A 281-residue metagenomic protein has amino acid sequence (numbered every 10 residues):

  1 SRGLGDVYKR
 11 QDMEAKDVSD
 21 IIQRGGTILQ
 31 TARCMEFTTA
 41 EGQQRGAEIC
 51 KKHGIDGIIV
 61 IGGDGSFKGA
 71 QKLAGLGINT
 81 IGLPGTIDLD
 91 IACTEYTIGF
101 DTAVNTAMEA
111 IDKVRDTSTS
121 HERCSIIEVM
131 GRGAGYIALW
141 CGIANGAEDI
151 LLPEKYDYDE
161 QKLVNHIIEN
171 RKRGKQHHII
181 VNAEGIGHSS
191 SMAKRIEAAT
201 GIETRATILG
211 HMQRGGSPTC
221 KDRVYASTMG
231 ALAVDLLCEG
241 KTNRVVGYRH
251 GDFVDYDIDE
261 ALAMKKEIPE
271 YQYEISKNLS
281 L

Functional and structural regions predicted by a protein language model:
S1-Y8: Short, small-residue-biased leader/transition segments that mark boundaries at the very start of proteins
R2, A74-T97, L151-K155, I208: Short, acidic/small-residue loops that bind anionic groups at enzyme active sites
K9-V60, G65-S66, I98-N105, E109 (+1 more regions): Glycine-rich oxoanion-binding loops at beta->alpha junctions
V60-G62, A70-K72, F100-E203, T207: Accessory alpha-helical/coil subdomains and C-terminal extensions that flank or cap enzyme catalytic cores
C93-V104, S217-R223: Short beta-strand elements at the ligand-binding edges of bilobed clamshell
E197, M212-S227, D235-C238: Catalytic, metal-anchored helix/loop core of enzyme active sites in primary metabolism
R244-L281: Phosphate-binding loop/pocket of nucleotide- and phosphate-handling active sites
